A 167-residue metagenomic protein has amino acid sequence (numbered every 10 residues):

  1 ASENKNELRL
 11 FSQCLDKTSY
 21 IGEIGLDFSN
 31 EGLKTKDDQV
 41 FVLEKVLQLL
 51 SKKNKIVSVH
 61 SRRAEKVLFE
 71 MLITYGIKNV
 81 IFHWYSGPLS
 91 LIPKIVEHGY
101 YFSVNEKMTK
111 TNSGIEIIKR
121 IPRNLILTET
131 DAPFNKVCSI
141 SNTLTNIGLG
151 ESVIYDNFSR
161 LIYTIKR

Functional and structural regions predicted by a protein language model:
A1-R167: Mid-domain alpha/beta scaffold segments of enzyme catalytic cores
